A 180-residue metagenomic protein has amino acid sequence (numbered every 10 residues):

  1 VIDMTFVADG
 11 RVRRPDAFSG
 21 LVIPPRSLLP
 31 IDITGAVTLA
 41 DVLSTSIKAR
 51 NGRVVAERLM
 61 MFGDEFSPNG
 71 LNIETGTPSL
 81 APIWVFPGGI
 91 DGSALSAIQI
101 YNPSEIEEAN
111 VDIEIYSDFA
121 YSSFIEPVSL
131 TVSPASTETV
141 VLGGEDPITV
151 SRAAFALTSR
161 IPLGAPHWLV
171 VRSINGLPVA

Functional and structural regions predicted by a protein language model:
V1, R53-E107, S173-A180: Conserved functional hotspot residues at active sites or interaction interfaces
V1-R13, K48, A94, Q99-S123: Short acidic, flexible loop segments centered on an aromatic residue
I2-T5, R14-G20, A56-F62, P68-L71 (+2 more regions): Short, tandemly repeated low-complexity microdomains enriched for cysteine and small residues
F6-A40, S44, F119-I161: Intrinsically disordered, low-complexity Pro/Gly/Ser/Thr-rich segments with frequent PxxP/GP/PP motifs and embedded
R11-V12, P24, L28, R53-E74 (+4 more regions): Short amphipathic alpha-helical linker/capping segments at the junctions of internal repeats and modular domains
T38-L43, G88-A97, P162-P166: Short, solvent-exposed loop/turn segments enriched in Ser/Thr/Gly
S46-K48, V170-R172: Extracellular recognition modules
L95, P127, T137, P166-W168: Active-site lining segments that contact anionic ligands and/or coordinate catalytic metals
